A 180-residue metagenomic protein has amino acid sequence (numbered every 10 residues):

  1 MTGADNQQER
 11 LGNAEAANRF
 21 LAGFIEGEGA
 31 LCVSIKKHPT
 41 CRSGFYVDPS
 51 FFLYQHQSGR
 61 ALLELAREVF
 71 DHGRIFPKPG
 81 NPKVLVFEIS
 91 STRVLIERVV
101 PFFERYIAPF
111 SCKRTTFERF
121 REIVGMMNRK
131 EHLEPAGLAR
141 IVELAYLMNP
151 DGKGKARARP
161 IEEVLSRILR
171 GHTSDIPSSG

Functional and structural regions predicted by a protein language model:
M1-G180: Sequence-level preference for short, compositionally simple segments enriched in small aliphatic or small polar residues
